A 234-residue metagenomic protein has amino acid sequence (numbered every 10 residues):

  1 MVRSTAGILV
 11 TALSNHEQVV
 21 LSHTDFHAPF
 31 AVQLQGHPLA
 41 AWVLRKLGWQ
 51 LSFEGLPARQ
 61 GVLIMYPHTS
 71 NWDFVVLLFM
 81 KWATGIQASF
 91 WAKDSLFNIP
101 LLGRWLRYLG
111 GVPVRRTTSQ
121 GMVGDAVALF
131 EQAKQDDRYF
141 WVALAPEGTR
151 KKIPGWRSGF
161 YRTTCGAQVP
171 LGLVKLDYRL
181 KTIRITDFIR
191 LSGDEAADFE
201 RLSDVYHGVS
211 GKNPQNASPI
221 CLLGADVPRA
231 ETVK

Functional and structural regions predicted by a protein language model:
G7-W49: Extreme N-terminal tail/first-helix region
L9-L13, L34, K46, L56 (+3 more regions): Extended interaction regions within the primary functional domain
N15, N71, N98, N213-N216: Detector for Asparagine
F26-P29, R45, W49-G208, C221-D226: Soluble catalytic domains of membrane acyltransferases
G208-K234: Charged phosphate-binding loop/patch that engages nucleotide di/tri-phosphates or the phosphate backbone of nucleic
